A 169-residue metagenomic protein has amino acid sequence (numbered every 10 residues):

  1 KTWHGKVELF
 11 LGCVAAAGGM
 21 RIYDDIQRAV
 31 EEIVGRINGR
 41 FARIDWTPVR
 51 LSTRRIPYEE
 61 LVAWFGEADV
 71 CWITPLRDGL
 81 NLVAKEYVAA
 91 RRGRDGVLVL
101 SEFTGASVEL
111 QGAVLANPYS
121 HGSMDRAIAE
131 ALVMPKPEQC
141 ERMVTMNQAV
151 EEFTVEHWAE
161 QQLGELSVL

Functional and structural regions predicted by a protein language model:
K1-W3, I33: Short hydrophobic signal-anchor/transmembrane segments that target glycosyltransferases and glycosylation machinery
W3-F10, D24, G66, V70-E152 (+1 more regions): Catalytic binding pocket for nucleotide-activated donors in carbohydrate/polymer assembly enzymes
C13-E59: Nucleotide-activated donor-binding/catalytic signature segment of Leloir-type glycosyltransferases, i.e., the conserved
A15, R54, M146-A149, E165: Conserved short loop/turn motifs at secondary-structure junctions
P57-A68: Short acidic alpha-helix that forms the nucleotide-activated donor recognition element in Leloir-type transferases
V155-L169: C-terminal alpha-helical cap of glycosyltransferases
